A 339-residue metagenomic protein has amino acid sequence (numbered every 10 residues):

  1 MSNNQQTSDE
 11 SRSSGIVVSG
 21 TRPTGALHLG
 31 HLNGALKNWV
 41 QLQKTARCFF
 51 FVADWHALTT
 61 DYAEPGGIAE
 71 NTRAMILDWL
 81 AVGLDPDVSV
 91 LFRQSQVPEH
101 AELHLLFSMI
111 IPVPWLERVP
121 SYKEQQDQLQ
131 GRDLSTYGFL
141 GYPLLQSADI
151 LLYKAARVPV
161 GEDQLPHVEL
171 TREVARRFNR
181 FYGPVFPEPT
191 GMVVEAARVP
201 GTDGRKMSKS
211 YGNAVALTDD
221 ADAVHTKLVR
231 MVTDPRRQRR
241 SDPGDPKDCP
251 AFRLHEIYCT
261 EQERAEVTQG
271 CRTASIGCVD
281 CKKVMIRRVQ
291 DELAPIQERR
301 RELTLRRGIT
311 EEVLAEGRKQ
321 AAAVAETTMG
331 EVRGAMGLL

Functional and structural regions predicted by a protein language model:
S2-A148, Q297, R301: N-terminal Rossmann-like or analogous alpha/beta NTP/dinucleotide-binding catalytic cores that position adenine
P23, V158-P159, N213: A generic structural motif
L29-H31, P166, R172-L339: Conserved nucleotide- and phosphate/pyrophosphate-binding catalytic cores in adenylate/nucleotidyl-handling enzymes
I76, G83, I111-W115, A155 (+3 more regions): A generic secondary-structure signal for well-formed alpha-helical elements
E102-H104, R118-D127, G131-F181, V185-D203 (+2 more regions): Classical nucleotidyltransferase
V113-E117, L152-P159, C259-V267, Q297: Short helix-capping/linker segments at secondary-structure and domain boundaries
